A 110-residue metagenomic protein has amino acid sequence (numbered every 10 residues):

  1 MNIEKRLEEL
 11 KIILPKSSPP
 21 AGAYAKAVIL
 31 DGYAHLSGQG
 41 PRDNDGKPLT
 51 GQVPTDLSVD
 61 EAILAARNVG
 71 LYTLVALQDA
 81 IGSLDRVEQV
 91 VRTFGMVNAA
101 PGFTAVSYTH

Functional and structural regions predicted by a protein language model:
M1-S17: Basic, amphipathic N-terminal segments that precede the first structured/catalytic domain
P20-A23: N-terminal first-folded block
K26-E61: RNase H-like nuclease fold core
A34-G38, V91-A100: Short, well-ordered beta-strand segments in beta-rich or mixed alpha/beta enzyme and ligand-binding folds
A65-A80: Short, well-ordered amphipathic alpha-helical segments that serve as non-catalytic structural scaffolds within diverse
D79-V87: Phosphate/pyrophosphate-binding loops at sites that engage ATP/ADP/AMP, CoA/4′-phosphopantetheine, polyphosphate
F103-A105: Short, conserved charged micro-motifs
T109-H110: Conserved small/polar residues in nucleotide/adenosyl-binding loops
